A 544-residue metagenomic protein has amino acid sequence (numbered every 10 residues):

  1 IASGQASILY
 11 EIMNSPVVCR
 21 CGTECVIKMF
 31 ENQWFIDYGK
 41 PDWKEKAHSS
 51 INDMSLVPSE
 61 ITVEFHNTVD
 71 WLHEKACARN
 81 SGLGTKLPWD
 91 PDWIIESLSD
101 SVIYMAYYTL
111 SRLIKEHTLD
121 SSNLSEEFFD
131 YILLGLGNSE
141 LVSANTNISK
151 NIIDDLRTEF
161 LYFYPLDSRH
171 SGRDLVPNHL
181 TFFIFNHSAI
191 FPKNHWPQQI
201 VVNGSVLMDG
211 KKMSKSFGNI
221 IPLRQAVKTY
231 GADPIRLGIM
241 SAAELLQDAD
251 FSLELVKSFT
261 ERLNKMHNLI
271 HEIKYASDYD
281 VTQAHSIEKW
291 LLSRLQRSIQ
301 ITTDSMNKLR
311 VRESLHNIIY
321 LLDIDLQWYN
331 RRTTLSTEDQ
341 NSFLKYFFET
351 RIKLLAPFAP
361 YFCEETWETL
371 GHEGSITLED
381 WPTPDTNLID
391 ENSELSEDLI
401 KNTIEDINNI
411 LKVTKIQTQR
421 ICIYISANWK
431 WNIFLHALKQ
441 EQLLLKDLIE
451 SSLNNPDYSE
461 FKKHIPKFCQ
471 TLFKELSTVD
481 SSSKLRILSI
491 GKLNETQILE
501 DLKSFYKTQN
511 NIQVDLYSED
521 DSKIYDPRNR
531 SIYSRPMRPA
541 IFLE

Functional and structural regions predicted by a protein language model:
I1-A276, L291-R332, L344-L355: Structured secondary-structure scaffolds
I1-K28, W43-E45, S49-F65, W89 (+6 more regions): Non-catalytic terminal extensions that flank enzyme cores
G84, P234, C363, G374-S375 (+1 more regions): Secondary-structure boundary/capping signal
E126, D130-L134, K150-D154, T158 (+9 more regions): Polar/charged alpha-helical tracts
D209, E365, N432-I433: Switch/connector loops and helix/strand junctions flanking conserved nucleotide-binding motifs in nucleotide-processing
D250-V256, R331-T334, E338-Q340, W367-T369 (+2 more regions): Composition- and surface-driven signal marking solvent-exposed, interaction-prone regions in large proteins
L253, K257, G374-E544: C-terminal low-complexity, glycine/proline- and small-hydrophobic-enriched intrinsically disordered tails that act as
Y279-T303, H316-Y320, L326-D406, Y424: Acidic, turn-prone loop/beta-hairpin segments
